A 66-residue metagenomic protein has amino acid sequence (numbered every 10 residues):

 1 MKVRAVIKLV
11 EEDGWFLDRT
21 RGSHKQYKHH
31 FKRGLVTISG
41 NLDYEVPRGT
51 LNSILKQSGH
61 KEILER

Functional and structural regions predicted by a protein language model:
K2-G14: Amphipathic alpha-helical segments
V10, R33-G34: Generic signal for short, ordered secondary-structure residues within or immediately flanking folded domains
G14-R19, E62: Short secondary-structure junctions
Q26, T37: Conserved beta-strand positions that form and line the central face of beta-propeller blades
Y27-F31: Active-site beta-strand termini and strand-to-loop segments that position acidic
G34-L35, N41-R66: C-terminal structural segments of small proteins and small subunits
